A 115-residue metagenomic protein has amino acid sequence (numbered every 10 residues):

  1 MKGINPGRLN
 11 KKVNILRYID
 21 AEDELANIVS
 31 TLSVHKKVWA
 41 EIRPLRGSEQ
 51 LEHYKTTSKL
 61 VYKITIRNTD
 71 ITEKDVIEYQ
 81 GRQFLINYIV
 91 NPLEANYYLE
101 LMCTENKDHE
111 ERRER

Functional and structural regions predicted by a protein language model:
M1-E24: Active-site-proximal polar cores
P6-G7, A21, N27-R115: Short, conserved turn/kink motifs that form compact alpha/beta structural patches or helix kinks used as
